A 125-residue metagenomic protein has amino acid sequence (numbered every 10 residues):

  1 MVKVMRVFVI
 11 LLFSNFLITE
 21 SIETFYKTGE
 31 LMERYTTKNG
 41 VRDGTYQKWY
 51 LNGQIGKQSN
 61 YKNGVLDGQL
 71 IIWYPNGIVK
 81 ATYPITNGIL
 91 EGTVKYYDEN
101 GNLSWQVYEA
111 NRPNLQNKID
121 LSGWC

Functional and structural regions predicted by a protein language model:
M1-V7: Positively charged n-region of N-terminal signal peptides that target proteins for export
V2, F13-C125: Periodic aromatic/glycine/histidine/acidic cluster detector with a strong bias toward beta-strand repeat architectures
